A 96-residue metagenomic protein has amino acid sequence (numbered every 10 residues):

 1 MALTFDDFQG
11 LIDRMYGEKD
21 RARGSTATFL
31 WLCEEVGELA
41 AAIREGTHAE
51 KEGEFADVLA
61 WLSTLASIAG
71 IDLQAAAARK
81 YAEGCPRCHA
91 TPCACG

Functional and structural regions predicted by a protein language model:
M1-F55, L59-G96: Flexible "arm" and connector segments at domain edges
